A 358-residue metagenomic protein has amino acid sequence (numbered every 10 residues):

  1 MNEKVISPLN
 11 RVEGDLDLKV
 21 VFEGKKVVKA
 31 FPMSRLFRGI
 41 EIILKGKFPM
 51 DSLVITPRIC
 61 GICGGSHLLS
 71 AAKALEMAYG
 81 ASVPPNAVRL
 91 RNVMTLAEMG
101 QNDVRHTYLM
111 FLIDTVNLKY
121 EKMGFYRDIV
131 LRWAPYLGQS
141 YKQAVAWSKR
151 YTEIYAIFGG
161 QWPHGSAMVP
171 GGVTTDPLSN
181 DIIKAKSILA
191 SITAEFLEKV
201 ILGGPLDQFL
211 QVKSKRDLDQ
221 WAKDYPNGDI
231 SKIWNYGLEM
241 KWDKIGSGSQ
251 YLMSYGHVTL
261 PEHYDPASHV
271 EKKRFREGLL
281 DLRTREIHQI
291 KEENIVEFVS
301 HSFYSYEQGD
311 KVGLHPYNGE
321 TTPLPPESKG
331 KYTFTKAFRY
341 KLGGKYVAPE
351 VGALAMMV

Functional and structural regions predicted by a protein language model:
M1-V358: Active-site bordering "gate/hinge" segments that shape substrate access to catalytic or cofactor-binding pockets
